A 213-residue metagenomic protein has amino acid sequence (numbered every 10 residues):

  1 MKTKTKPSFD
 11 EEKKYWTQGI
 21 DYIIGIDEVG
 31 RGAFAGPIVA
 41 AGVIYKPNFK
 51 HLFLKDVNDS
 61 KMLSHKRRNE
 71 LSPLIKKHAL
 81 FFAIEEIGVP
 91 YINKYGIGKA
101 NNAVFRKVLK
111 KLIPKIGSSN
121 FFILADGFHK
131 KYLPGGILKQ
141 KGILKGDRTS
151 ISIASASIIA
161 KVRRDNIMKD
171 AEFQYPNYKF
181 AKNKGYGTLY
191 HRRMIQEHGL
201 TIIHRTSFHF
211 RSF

Functional and structural regions predicted by a protein language model:
M1-F213: RNase H-like, Mg2+-dependent phosphodiesterase core, and more generally RNA phosphate-backbone-engaging helix-loop
